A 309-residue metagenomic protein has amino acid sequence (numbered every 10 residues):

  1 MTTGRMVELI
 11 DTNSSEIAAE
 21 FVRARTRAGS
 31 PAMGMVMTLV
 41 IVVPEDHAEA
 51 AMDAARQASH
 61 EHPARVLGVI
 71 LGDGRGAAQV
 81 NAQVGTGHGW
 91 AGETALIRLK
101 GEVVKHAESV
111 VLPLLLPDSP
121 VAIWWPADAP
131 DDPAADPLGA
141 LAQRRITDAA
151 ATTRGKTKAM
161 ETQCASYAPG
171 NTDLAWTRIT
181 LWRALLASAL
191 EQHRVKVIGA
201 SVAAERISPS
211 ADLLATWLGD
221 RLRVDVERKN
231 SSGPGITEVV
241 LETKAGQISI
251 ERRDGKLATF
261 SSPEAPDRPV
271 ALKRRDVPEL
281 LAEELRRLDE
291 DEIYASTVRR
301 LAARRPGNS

Functional and structural regions predicted by a protein language model:
M1-M33, D173-L190, R287-S309: Short N-terminal or domain-adjacent regulatory/targeting segments
M1-S119: An N-terminal, globular interaction/scaffold subdomain
Q57-G68, L115-V121, A140-I146, G219-R228: Structural alpha-beta junctions
R65-G74, W124-P126, D148-T152, D225-I236: A generic structural motif
H88, A168-T177, V270-K273, I293: Extended, compositionally simple fibrous regions characteristic of intermediate-filament-like scaffolds
E93-A187: Internal, hydrophobic cores of structured domains that mediate oligomerization or house catalytic pockets within large
T157-Q247: A contiguous, surface-oriented mixed alpha/beta subdomain in the mid-to-C-terminal portion of proteins that forms
L222-R223, G235-T237, K244-S309: Long, compositionally biased intrinsically disordered terminal regions
